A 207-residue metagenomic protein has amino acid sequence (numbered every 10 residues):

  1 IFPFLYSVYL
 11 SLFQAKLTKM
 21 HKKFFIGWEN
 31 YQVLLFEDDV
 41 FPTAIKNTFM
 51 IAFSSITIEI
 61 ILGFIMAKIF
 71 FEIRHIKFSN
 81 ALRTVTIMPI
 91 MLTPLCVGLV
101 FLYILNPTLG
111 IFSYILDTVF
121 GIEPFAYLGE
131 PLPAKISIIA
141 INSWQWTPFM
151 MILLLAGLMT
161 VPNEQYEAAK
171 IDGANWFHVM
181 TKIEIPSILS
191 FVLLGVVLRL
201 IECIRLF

Functional and structural regions predicted by a protein language model:
I1-F207: A structural signal for multi-pass alpha-helical bundles of membrane permease subunits that mediate small-molecule
